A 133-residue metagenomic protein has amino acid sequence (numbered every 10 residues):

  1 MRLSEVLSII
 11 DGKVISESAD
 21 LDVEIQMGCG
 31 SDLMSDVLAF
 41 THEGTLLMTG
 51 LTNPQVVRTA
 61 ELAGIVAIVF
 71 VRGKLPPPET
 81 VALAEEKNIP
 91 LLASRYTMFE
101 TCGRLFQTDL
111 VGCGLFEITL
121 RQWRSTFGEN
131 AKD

Functional and structural regions predicted by a protein language model:
M1-D20: N-terminal, charge-rich interaction modules
D22-V23, M27, S31-L46, G50-R121 (+1 more regions): Feature captures the catalytic cores and cofactor-binding loops of soluble hydro-lyases/lyases that act on carboxylate
